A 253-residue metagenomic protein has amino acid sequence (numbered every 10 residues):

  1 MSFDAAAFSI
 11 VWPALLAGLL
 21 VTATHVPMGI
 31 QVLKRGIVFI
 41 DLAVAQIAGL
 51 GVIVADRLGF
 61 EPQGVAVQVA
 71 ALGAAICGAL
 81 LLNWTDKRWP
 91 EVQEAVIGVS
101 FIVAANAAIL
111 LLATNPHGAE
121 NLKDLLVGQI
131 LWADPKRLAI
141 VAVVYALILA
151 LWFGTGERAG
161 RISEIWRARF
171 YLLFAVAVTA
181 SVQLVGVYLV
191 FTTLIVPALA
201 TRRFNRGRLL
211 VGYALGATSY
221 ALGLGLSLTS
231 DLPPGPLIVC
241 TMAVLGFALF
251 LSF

Functional and structural regions predicted by a protein language model:
M1-A7, F60-Q63, P116-A133, G223-S227: Membrane-interface helix termini and inter-helical loops of multi-pass transporters
M1-T22, P62, Q93-E94, G160-R161 (+1 more regions): Membrane-interfacial amphipathic/re-entrant helices at transmembrane-helix boundaries
F8-G59, A180: Single transmembrane alpha-helix segments in multi-pass membrane proteins
V11-L19, Q68-G73, A95-V99, L138-V143 (+3 more regions): Hydrophobic alpha-helical transmembrane segments
I30-A43, V52-N115, L199-G212, G225-L237: Short loop segments and helix-boundary regions at transmembrane helix junctions of multi-pass inner-membrane proteins
A45-A55, V99-L112, W132-A133, A168-T179 (+2 more regions): Small-residue-rich segments of transmembrane alpha-helices in multi-pass membrane proteins, especially helix faces
Q93-T155, F174: Transmembrane helix-bundle core of multi-pass membrane transporters and related energy-transducing complexes
D134-P197: Helix-loop-helix "hairpin" substructures at the membrane interface of multi-pass membrane proteins
